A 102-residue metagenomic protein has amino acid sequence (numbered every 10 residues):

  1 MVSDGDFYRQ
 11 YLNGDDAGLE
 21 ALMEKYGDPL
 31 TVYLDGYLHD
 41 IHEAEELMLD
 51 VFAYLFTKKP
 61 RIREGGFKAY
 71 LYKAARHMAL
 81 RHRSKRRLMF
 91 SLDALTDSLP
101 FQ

Functional and structural regions predicted by a protein language model:
M1-P29, G36: N-terminal module of bacterial RNA polymerase sigma factors
L12-N13, L49-G66, K85-R87: Sigma70-family region 2
L22, Y26, L30, V51 (+1 more regions): Residue-level preference for hydrophobic side chains embedded in well-ordered alpha helices
H42, G65-A69: Conserved catalytic/ATP-binding subdomain
K73-D93: Arg/Lys-rich amphipathic alpha helix in sigma70-family domain 2
A94-Q102: Acidic, proline/glycine-rich intrinsically disordered inter-domain spacer in sigma factors
